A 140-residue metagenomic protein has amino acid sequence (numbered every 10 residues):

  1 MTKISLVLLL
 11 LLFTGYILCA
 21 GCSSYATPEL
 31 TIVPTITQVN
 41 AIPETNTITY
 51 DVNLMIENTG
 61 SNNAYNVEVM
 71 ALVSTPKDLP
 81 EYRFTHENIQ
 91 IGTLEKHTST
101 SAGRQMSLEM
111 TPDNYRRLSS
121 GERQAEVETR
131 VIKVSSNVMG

Functional and structural regions predicted by a protein language model:
M1-P28, I32: Secretory targeting signatures
S24-I48, V138: Low-complexity, acidic Ser/Thr/Pro/Gly-rich terminal tails and inter-domain linkers that flank the onset of structured
I56-G60: Asparagine-centered strand-capping/turn motif at beta-strand->loop junctions
S61-N66: Short acidic/proline- and small/hydrophobic-mixed sequence motifs that coincide with surface turns and coil-to-beta
E68-A71: Hydrophobic beta-strand segments
V73-T85: Short aromatic-acidic-glycine turn motif
R83-R116: Intrinsically disordered, low-complexity Pro/Gly/Ser/Thr-rich segments with frequent PxxP/GP/PP motifs and embedded
R104-G140: Terminal connector regions
